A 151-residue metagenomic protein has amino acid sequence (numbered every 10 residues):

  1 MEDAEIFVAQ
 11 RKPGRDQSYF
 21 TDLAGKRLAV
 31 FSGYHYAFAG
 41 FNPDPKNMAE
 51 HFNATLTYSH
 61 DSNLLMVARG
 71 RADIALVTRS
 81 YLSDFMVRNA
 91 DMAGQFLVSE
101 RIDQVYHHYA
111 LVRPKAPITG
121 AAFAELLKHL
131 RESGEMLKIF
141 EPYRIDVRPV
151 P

Functional and structural regions predicted by a protein language model:
M1-S18, S32, A110-R113: Hydrophobic/proline-rich hinge and linker segments of small-molecule sensing/allosteric domains, predominantly
E2-A4, D91-L127, D146-P151: Periplasmic-binding protein-like
A9-L28, P43-P45, A121: Flexible hinge/capping segments at coil-to-helix
R15-D16, L137-P151: N-terminal hydrophobic or amphipathic helices and topogenic motifs
A24, F31-T57, F85-A93, E141: Ligand-binding cleft/hinge of the Venus flytrap
K26-R27, S59, A68-V77: Alpha-to-beta junction loops
A37, L127-Y143: Periplasmic-binding protein-like
D73-L97, R101-I102: A ligand-binding cleft/hinge motif common to bilobed small-molecule-binding domains
